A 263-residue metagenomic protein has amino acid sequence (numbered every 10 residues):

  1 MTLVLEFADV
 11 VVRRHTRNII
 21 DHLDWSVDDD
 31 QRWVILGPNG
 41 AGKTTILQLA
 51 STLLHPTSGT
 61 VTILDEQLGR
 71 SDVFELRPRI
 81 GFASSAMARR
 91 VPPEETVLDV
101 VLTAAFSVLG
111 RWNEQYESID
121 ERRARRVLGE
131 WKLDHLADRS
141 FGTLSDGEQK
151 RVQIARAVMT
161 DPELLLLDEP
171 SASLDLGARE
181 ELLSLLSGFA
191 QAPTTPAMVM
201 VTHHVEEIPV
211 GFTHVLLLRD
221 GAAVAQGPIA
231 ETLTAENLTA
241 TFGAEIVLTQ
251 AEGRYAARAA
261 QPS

Functional and structural regions predicted by a protein language model:
S51: Helix-to-loop junction immediately C-terminal to a conserved catalytic motif
G59-G69, L76: Conserved ABC transporter NBD signature motif
L102, S118-L136: Conserved ABC ATPase "signature" region
Q115, S140-L144, E148: Conserved ABC ATPase signature
D161: Conserved catalytic motifs of ABC-family nucleotide-binding domains
L165-E169: Catalytic Walker B motif of ABC-type/P-loop ATPase nucleotide-binding domains
V215-P228: H-loop (His-switch) and adjacent beta-strand-loop-beta switch element of ABC-type ATPase nucleotide-binding domains
